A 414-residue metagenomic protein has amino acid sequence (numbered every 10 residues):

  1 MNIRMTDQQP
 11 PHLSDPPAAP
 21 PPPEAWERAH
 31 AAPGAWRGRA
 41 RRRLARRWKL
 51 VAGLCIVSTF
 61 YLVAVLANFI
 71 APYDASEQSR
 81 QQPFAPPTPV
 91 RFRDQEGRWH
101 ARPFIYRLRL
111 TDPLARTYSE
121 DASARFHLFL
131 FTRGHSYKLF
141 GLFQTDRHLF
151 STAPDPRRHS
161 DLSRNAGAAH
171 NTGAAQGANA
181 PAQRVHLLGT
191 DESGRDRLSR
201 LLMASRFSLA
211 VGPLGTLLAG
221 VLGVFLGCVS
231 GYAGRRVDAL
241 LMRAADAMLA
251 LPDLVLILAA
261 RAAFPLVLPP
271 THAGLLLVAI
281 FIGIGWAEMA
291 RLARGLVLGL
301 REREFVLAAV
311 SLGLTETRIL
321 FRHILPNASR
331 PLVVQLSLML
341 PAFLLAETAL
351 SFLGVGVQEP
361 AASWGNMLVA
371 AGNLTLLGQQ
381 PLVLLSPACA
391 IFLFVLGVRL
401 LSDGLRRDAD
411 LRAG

Functional and structural regions predicted by a protein language model:
N2-G220, V224, V229, G313 (+4 more regions): Gly/Trp-centered helix-boundary motif
T190-G414: Alpha-helical transmembrane segments of integral membrane proteins, especially multi-pass inner/plasma-membrane
